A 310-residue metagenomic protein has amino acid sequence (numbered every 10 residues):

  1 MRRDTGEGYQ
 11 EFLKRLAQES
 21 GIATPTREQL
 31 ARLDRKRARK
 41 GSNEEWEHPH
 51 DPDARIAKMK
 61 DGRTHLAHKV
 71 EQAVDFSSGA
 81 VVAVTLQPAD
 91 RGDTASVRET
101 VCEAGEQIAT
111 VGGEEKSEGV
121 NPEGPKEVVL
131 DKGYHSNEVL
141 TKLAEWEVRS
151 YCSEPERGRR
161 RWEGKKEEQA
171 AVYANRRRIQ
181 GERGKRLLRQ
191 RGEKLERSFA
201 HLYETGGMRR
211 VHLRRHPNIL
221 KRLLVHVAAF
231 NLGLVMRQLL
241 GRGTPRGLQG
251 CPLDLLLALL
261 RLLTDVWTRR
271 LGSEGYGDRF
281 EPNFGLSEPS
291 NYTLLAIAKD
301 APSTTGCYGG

Functional and structural regions predicted by a protein language model:
M1-G310: Anion-binding and metal-coordination hotspots
